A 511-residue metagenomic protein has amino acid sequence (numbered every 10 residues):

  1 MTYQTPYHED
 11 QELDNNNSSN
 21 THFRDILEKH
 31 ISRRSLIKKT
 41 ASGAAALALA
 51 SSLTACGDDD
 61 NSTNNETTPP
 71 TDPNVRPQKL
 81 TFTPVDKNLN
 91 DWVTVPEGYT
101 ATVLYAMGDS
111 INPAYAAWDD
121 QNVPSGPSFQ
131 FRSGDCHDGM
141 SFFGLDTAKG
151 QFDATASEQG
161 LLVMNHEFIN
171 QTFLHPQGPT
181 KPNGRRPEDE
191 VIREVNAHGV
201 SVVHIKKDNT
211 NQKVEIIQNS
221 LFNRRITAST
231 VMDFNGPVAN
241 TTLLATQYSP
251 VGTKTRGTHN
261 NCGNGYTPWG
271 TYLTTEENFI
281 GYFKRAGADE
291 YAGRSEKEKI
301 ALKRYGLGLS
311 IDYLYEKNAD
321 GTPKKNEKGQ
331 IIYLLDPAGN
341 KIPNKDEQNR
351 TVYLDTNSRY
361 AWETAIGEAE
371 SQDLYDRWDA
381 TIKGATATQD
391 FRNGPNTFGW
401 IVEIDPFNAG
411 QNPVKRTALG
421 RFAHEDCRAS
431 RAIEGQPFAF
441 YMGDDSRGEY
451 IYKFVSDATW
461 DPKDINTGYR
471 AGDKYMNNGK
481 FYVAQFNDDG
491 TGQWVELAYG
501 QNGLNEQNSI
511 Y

Functional and structural regions predicted by a protein language model:
M1-S35, A48-S51: N-terminal secretory signal peptides
N17-H30, A41-G43, D60-Y511: Conserved small-residue
L36-K39, G43-A46: Hydrophobic single-pass membrane-targeting/anchoring helices
T54-A55: C-terminal motif of bacterial Sec signal peptides marking the signal peptidase cleavage site
